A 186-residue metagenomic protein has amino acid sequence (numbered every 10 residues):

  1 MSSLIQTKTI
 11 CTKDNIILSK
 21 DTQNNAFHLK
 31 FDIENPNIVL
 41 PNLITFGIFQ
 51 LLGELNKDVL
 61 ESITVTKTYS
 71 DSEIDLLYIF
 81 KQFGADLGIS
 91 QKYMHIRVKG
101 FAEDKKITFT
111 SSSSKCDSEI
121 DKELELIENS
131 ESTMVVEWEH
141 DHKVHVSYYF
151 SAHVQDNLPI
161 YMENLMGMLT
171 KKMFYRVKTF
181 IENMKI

Functional and structural regions predicted by a protein language model:
M1-L77, L87: Hydrophobic ligand-binding cavity/cleft-lining segments
T22-N24, I33, E61-D121: Glycine-rich portal/gate segments that line the openings of hydrophobic small-molecule binding cavities
N35, F83-D86, A152-L158: A generic structural motif
V39-T45, V98, Y148, V177: Hydrophobic pocket/interface hotspot
P41-N42, E163, G167, K171: Generic detection of long, well-ordered alpha-helical segments
M94-V98, T110-G167: Beta-strand/loop substructures that line and gate deep hydrophobic ligand-binding cavities in soluble
L169-T179: C-terminal functional regions of eukaryotic proteins
F180-I186: Short, highly charged C-terminal tails/helix-capping segments
